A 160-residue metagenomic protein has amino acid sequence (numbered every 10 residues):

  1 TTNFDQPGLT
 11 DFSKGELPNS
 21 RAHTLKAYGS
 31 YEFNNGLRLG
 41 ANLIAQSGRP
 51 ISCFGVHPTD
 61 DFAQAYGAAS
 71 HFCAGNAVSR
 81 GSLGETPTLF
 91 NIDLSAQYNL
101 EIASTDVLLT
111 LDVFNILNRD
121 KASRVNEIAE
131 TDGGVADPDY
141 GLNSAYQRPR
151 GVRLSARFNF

Functional and structural regions predicted by a protein language model:
T1-C53, N159: Gram-negative outer-membrane beta-barrel transporters
T1-T10, A69-V78, D132-D137: Flexible, solvent-exposed coil segments and beta strand-coil junctions, predominantly the extracellular/periplasmic
D5, G84-T86: Compositionally biased, low-hydrophobicity segments enriched in charged and small polar residues
T10-E16, L25, S79-L83, D139-N143: Extracellular loop and loop/strand-boundary signature of outer-membrane beta-barrel proteins
S20, N76-V78, L100: Hydrophobic alpha-helical segments, principally membrane-spanning helices and signal/leader peptides
G36-F72, T86-D93, Q97-F160: C-terminal beta-signal and adjacent terminal beta-strands/loops of Gram-negative outer-membrane beta-barrel proteins
